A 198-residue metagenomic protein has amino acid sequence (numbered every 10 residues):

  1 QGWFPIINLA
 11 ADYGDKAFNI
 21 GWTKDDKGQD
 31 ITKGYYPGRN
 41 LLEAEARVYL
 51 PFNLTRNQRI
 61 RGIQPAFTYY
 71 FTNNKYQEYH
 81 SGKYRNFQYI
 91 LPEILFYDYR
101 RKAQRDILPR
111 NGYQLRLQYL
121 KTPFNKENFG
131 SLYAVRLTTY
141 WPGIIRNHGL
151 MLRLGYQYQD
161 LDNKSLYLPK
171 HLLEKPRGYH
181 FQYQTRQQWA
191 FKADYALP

Functional and structural regions predicted by a protein language model:
Q1-R100, Q104, R116, H171-L173 (+1 more regions): Gram-negative/organellar outer-membrane beta-barrel architecture
T23, K33-G34, H80-P198: C-terminal outer-membrane beta-barrel translocator/porin domains of Gram-negative envelope proteins and their
